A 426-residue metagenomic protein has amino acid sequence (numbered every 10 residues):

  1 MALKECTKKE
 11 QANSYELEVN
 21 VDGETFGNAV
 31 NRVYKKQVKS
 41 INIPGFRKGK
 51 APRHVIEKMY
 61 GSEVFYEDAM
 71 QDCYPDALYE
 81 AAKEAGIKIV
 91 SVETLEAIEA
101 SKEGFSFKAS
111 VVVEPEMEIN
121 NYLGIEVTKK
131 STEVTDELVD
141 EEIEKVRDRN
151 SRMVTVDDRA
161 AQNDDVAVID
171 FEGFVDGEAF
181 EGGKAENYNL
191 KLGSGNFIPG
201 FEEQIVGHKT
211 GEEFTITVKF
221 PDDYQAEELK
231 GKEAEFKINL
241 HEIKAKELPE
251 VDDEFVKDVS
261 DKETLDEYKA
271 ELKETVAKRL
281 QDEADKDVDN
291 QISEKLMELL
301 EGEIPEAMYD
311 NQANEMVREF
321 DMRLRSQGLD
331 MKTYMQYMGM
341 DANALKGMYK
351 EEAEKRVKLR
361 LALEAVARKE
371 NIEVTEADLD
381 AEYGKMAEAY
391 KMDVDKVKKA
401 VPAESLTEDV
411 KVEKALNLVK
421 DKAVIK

Functional and structural regions predicted by a protein language model:
M1-M70, E80, V139, E172-F174 (+2 more regions): Extended, charged alpha-helical "arm"/coiled-coil substrate-binding scaffolds, typified by the C-terminal helical
A29, V33, I143, V154-H208 (+3 more regions): Core FKBP-type peptidyl-prolyl cis-trans isomerase
F46, K88-E96, K184, L329 (+1 more regions): Short beta-strand elements
F65, Q71-M117: Extended, domain-scale alpha-helical bundle/helix-rich regions
K88-E96, K145-D165, G347: Phosphate-interacting basic helix/loop segments used at nucleotide- and nucleic-acid interfaces
A100, E114-E116, D176, I243-L248: Short, conserved beta-turn/loop elements at beta-strand boundaries and strand-helix junctions
G104, S110, V166, E213-T215 (+1 more regions): Residue-level marker of beta-strand positions
V127-S151: Acidic/polar surface patches and capping/hinge elements
